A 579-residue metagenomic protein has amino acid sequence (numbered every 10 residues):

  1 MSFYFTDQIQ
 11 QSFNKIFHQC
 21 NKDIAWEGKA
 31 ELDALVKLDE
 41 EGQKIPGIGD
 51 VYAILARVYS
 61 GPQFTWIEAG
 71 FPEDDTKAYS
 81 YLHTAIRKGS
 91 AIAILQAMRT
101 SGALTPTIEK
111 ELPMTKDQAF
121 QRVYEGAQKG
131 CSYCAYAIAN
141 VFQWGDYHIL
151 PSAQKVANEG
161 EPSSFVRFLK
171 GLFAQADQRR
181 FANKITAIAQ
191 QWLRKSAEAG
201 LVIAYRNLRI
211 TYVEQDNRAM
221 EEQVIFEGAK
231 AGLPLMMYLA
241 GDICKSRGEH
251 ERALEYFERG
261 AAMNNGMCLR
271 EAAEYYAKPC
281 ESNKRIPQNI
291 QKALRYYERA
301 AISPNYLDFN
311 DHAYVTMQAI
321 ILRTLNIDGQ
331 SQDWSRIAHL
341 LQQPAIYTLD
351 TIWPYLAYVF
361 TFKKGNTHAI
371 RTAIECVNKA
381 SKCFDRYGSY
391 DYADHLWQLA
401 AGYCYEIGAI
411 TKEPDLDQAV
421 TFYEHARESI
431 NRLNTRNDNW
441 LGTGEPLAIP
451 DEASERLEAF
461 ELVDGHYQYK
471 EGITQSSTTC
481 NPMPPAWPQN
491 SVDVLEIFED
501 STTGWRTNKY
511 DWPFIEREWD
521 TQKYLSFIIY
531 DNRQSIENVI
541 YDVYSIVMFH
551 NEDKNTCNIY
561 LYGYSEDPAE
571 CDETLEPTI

Functional and structural regions predicted by a protein language model:
K15, L55, A97, I138 (+8 more regions): Structural register within alpha-helical repeat arrays
C20-D23, A56, S60-P72, M98-L112 (+14 more regions): Short coil/turn linking the two alpha-helices of tandem helical-hairpin repeats
D23-I24, D39-G49, G61-Q63, I67-E68 (+19 more regions): Short helix-capping/linker turns of helical repeat alpha-solenoids
R295-A301, N378, L416-N434: TPR/TPR-like (Sel1-like) alpha-helical repeat modules
I473-P482, W487, D493-C571: Contiguous, well-ordered beta-strand patches that form the walls/edges of small beta-barrel/beta-sandwich domains
